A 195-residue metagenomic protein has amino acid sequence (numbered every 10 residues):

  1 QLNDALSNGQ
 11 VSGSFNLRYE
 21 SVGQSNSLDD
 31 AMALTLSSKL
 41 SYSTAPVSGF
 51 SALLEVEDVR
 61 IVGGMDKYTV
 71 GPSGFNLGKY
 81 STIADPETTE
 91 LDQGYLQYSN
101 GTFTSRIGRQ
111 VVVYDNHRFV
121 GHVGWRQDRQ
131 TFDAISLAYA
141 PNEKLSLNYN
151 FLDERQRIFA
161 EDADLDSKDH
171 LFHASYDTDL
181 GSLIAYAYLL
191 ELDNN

Functional and structural regions predicted by a protein language model:
Q1-V112, I135-P141, L145: Beta-barrel outer-membrane channel/assembly domains of diderm bacteria
R18-Q24, E57-G63, V112-V123, L152-F159 (+1 more regions): Sequence/structural signature of outer-membrane beta-barrel proteins
S48, G101-S105, V123-N195: Signature for the C-terminal beta-barrel architecture of outer-membrane proteins
E90, V120, T131: Short acidic (Asp/Glu) patches
